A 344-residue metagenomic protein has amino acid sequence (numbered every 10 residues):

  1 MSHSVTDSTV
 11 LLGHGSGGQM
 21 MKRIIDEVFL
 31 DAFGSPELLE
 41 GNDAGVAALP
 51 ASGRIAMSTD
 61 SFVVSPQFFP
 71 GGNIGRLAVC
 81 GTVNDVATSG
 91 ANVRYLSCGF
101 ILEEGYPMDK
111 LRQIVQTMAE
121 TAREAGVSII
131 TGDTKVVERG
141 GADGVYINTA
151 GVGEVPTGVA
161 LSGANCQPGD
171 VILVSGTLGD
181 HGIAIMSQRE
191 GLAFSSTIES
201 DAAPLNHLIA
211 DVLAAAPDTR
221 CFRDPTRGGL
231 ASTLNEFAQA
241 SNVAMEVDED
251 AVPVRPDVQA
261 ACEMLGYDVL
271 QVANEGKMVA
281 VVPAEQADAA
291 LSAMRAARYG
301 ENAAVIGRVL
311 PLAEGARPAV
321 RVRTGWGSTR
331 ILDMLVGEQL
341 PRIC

Functional and structural regions predicted by a protein language model:
M1-V28, G315-R317, T329-L340: N-terminal amphipathic/basic leader segments beginning at the initiator methionine
L11, Q19-V174, I185, F194: Glycine-rich phosphate/pyrophosphate-binding loop regions near the starts of catalytic domains
G41-N42, V272-K277: Short Gly/Ser/Thr- and Asp/Glu-enriched loop/turn motifs at secondary-structure junctions
E103-G105, I198-N274: Active-site-proximal betaalpha loop/short-helix elements that scaffold phosphoryl/nucleotidyl transfer chemistry
T177-L178: Short, surface-exposed secondary-structure boundary micro-motifs
V282-D288: Helix N-cap motif at beta-to-alpha junctions
A289-Y299: Short amphipathic alpha-helices in soluble, non-transmembrane regions that often serve as interface/regulatory elements
A297-C344: Acidic, Ser/Thr/Pro-rich beta/coil linker or hinge segments at domain junctions
